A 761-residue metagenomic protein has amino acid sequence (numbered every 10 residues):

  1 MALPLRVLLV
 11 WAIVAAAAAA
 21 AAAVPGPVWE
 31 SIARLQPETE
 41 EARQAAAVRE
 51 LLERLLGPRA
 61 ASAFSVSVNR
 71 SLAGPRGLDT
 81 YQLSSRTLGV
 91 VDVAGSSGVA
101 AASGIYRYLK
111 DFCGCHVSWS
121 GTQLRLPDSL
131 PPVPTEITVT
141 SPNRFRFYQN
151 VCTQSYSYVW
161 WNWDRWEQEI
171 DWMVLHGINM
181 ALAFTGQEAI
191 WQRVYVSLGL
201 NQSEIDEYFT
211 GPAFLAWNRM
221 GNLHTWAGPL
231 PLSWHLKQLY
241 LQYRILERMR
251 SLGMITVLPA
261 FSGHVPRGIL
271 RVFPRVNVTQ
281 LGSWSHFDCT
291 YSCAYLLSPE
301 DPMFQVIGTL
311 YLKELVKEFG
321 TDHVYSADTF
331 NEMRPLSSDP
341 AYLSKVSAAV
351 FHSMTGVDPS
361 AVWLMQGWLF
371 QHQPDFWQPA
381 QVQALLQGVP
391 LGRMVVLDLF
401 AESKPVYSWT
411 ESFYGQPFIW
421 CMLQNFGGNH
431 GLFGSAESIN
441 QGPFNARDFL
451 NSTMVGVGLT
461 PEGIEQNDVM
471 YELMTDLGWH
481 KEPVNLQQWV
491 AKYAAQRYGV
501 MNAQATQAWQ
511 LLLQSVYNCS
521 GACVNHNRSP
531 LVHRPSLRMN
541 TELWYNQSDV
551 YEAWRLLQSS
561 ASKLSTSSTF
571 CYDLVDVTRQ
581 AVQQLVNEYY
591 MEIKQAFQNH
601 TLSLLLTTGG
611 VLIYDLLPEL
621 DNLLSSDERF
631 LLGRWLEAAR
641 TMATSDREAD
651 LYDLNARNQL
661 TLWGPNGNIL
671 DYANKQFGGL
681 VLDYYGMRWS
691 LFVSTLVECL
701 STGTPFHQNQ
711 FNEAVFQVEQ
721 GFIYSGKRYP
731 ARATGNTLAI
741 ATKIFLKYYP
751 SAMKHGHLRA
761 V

Functional and structural regions predicted by a protein language model:
A2-A12, A16-N143: Contiguous, structured surface segment used for ligand recognition
V24-Q36, S85-L88, N150-Q154, W226 (+2 more regions): Acidic/histidine-rich, surface-exposed loop or edge segments in extracytoplasmic proteins
E53, R59-S62, H116, S120-P132 (+10 more regions): Catalytic-core regions of glycoside hydrolase
N143-N162, M173: Active-site-adjacent substrate/metal-binding segments within catalytic domains of carbohydrate-active enzymes
V532, F570-K594, G610-D615, E637-A638: Amphipathic alpha-helical protein-interaction segments enriched in hydrophobic
L543-K563, V575-N599: C-terminal substrate/ligand-recognition segments
A561-L574, L623-A638: Short, solvent-exposed, charged loop/turn and helix-capping segments that join or cap alpha-helices on peripheral
V681-V761: Extended, compositionally biased alpha-helical segments that mediate assembly or anchoring
